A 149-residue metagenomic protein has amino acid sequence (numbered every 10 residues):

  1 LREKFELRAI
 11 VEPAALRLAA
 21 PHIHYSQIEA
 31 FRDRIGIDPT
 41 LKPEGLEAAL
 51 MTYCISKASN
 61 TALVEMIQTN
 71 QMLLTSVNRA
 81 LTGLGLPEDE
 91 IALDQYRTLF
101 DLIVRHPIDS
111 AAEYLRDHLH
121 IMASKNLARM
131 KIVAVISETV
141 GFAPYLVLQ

Functional and structural regions predicted by a protein language model:
L1-P21, K131-T139, P144-Q149: Short linear motifs at protein or domain termini
R8, A14, P21-L84, A92-L102 (+1 more regions): Conserved amphipathic alpha-helical segments that form helical-bundle/coiled-coil interaction surfaces
T82-G83, I91, Q95, L127-K131 (+1 more regions): Short alpha-helix boundary/capping motifs
H118-A134: Short, charge-rich amphipathic alpha-helical segments embedded in non-transmembrane helical bundles/solenoids
